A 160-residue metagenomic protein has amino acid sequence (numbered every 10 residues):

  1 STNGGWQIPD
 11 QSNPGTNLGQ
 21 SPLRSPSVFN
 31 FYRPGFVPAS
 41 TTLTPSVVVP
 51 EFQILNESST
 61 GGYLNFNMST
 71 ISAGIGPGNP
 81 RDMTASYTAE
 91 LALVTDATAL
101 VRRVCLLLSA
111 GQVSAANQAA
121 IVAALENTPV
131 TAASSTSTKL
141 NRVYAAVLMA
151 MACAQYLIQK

Functional and structural regions predicted by a protein language model:
S1-K160: Flexible, low-complexity segments enriched for small/polar residues
